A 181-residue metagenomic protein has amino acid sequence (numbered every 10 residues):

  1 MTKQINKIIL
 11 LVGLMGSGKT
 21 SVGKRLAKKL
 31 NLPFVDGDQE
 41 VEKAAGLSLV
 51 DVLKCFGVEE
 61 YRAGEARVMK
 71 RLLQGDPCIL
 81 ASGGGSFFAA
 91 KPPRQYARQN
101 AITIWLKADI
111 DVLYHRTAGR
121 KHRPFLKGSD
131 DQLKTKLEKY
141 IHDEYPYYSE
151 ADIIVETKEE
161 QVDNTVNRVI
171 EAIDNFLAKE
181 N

Functional and structural regions predicted by a protein language model:
T2-I5, R25, K29, D143-N181: NTP-dependent small-molecule kinase module
L11: Hydrophobic anchor at the beta1->P-loop junction of P-loop NTPases
L14: P-loop (Walker A) phosphate-binding loop of NTP-binding proteins
S17: ATP-binding Walker
T20: Walker A/P-loop
D36-A97, R123: ATP-dependent small-molecule kinase phosphotransfer cores that center on conserved nucleotide phosphate-binding segments
G84-S86, D109-D111, E160: Short glycine-rich anion-binding loops that position phosphate/pyrophosphate groups of nucleotides and phosphorylated
Q99-Y145: A glycine- and Lys/Arg-enriched "phosphate-lid" helix/loop adjacent to the NTP-binding pocket of small-molecule kinases
